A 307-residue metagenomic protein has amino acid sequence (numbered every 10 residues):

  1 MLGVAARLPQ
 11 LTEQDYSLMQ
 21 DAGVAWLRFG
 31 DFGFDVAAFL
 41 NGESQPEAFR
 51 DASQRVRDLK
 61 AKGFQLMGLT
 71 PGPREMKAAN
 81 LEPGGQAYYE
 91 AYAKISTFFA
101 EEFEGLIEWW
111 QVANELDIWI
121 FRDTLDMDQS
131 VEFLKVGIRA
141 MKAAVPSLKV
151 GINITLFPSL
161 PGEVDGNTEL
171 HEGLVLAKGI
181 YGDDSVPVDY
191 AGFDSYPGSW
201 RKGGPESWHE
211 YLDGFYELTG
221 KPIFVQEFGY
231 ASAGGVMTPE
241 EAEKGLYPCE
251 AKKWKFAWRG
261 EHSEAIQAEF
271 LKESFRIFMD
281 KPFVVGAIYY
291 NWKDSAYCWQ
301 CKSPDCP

Functional and structural regions predicted by a protein language model:
M1-E13: N-terminal-biased segments
M1-G3, V24-R28, G63-M67, I107-Q111 (+4 more regions): Structural preference for beta-strand elements that scaffold enzyme active sites
A6-L8, F29-D31, G68-G72, Q111-L116 (+4 more regions): A cross-domain feature marking catalytic cores of carbohydrate-active enzymes and several ubiquitous metabolic/repair
Q10-E13, A37-E43, E47-R50, M76-V188 (+4 more regions): Active-site cleft segment of glycoside hydrolase catalytic domains centered on the general acid/base Glu
Q10-V36, R55-D58, K62-L69: Catalytic domains of carbohydrate-active enzymes, especially glycoside hydrolases
M19-Q20, K60, A100, D184 (+1 more regions): Non-catalytic positions within long, well-ordered alpha-helices that form the structural scaffold/packing of enzyme
L66, P71-E75, E115-D117, Y247-A257: A short small-residue
F224-A233, A242-P307: Substrate-binding cleft of secreted/luminal carbohydrate-active enzymes
